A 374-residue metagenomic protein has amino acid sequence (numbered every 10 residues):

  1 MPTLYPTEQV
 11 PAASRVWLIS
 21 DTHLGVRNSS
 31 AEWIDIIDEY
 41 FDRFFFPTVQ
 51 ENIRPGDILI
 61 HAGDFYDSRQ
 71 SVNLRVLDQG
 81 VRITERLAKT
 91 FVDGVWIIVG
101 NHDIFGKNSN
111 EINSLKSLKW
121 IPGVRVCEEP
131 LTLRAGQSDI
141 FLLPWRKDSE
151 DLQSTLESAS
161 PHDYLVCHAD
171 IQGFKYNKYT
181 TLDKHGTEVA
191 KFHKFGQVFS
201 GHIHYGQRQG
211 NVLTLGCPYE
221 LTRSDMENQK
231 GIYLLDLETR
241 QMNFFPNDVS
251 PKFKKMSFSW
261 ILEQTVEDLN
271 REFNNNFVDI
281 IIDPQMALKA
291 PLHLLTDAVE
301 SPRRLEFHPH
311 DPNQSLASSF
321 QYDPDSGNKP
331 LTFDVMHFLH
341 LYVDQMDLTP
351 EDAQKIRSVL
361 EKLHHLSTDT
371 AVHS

Functional and structural regions predicted by a protein language model:
M1-R82, S154-P161, K362-S374: N-terminal active-site segment of His-dependent metallophosphoesterases
P2-A12, L237-S374: Accessory, non-catalytic peripheral segments of nucleic-acid enzymes
L18-S20, I58-D64, G94-N101, R125-P130 (+4 more regions): Active-site neighborhood of phospho(di)ester-bond hydrolases with catalytic His/Asp-centered motifs
H23-N28, D67-Q70, W96-I112, L133-R134 (+4 more regions): Active-site environment of divalent metal-dependent phosphoester hydrolases
L74-A88, I112-G123, T214-K230: Short, electropositive alpha-helical surface patch
G80, I97-V189, E238: Conserved catalytic scaffold of divalent metal-dependent phosphoesterases
L87-F91, L156-A159, V189-K194, E272-F273 (+1 more regions): Short, conserved loop/helix-junction motifs that constitute active-site signature segments in enzyme catalytic cores
N177-F245: Conserved beta-sheet core of the metallophosphoesterase superfamily
